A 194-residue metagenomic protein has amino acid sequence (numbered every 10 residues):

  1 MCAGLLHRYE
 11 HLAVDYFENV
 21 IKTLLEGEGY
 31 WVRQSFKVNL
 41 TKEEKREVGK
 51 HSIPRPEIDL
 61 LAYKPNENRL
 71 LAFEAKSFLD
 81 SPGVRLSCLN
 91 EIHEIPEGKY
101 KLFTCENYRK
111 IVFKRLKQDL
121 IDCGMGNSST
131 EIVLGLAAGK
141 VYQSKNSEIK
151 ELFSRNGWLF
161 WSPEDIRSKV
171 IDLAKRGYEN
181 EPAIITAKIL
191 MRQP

Functional and structural regions predicted by a protein language model:
M1-P194: Intrinsically disordered, low-complexity Ser/Thr/Pro/Gly-rich regulatory segments
